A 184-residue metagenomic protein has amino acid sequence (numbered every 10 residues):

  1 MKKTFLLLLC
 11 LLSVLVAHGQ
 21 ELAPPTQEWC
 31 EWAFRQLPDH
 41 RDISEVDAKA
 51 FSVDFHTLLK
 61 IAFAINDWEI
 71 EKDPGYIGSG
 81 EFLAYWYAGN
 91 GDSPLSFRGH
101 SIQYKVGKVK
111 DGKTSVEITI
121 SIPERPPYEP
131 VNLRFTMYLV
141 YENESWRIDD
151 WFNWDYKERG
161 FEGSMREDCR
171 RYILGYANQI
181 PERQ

Functional and structural regions predicted by a protein language model:
M1-T4, G19: Positively charged n-region of N-terminal signal peptides that target proteins for export
T4-L15: Sec-dependent N-terminal signal peptides
H18-P24, T136-E142: N-terminal helix-cap/turn-to-beta initiation motif at the start of protein domains
Q20-A84, A88: Core segments of small alpha/beta cavity-forming domains
T57-Y128: Surface-exposed, charged secondary-structure patches
D111-T136, E142, R147-Q184: Low-complexity, intrinsically disordered terminal/linker segments enriched in charged and Gly/Pro repeats
